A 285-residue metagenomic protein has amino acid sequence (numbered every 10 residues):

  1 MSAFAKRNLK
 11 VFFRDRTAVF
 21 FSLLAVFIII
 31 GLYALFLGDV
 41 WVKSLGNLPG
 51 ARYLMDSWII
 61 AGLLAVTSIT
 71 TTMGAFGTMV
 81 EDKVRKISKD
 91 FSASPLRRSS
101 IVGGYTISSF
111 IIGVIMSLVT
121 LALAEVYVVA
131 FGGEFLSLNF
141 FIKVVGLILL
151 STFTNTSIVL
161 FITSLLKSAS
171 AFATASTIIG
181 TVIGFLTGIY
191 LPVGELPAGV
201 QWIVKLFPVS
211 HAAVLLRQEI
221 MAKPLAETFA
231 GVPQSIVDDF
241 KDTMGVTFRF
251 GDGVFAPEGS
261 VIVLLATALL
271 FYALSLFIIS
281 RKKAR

Functional and structural regions predicted by a protein language model:
M1-F13: A short amphipathic helical element positioned immediately N-terminal to and/or at the very start of a transmembrane
F4, S22-L23, I59, L63 (+7 more regions): Residue-level recognition of transmembrane alpha-helices in multi-pass small-molecule transporters/permeases
F12-V42, M55-M73, F110-S117, A175-F185 (+1 more regions): Hydrophobic alpha-helical transmembrane segments of multi-pass membrane transport/permease proteins
I28, M55-F131: Hydrophobic alpha-helical transmembrane segments of multi-pass membrane transport proteins
L32-V40, T163-P224: Transmembrane helix segments
S57-W58, V66-M73, G104, N139-L147 (+2 more regions): Short alpha-helical transmembrane interface motifs in multi-pass membrane proteins
R98, T106-G184, Y272-A273: Alpha-helical transmembrane segments and their short interhelical loops
A222-R285: Alpha-helical transmembrane segments of multi-pass membrane transporters/translocases
